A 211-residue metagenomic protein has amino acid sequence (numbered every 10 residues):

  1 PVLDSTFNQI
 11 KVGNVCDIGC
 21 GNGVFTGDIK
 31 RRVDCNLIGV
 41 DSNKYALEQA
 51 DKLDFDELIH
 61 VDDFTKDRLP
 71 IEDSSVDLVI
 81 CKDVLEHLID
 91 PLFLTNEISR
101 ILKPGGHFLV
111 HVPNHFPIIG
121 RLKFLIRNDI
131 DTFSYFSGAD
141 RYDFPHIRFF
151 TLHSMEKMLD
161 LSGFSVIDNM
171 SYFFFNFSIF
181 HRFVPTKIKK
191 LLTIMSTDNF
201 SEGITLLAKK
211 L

Functional and structural regions predicted by a protein language model:
P1-V12: Conserved alpha-helix/loop element of class I SAM-dependent methyltransferases that forms part of the SAM/SAH-binding
V12-G19: Conserved class I S-adenosyl-L-methionine
G13, D56, D77: Conserved acidic residues
N14, N36, S165: Residues at the starts of beta-strands that form the adenosine-phosphate
V24, D28-D67: Class I SAM-dependent methyltransferase SAM/SAH-binding core
V24, S42-Y45, Q49, I89-E97 (+2 more regions): S-adenosyl-L-methionine-dependent methyltransferase catalytic module, highlighting the catalytic core
R68-L78: A short acidic, Gly/Pro-enriched loop at the edge of an enzyme's catalytic core that lines a small-molecule cofactor
C81-K82: A short beta-strand submotif of the Rossmann-like class I SAM-dependent methyltransferase core that lines
